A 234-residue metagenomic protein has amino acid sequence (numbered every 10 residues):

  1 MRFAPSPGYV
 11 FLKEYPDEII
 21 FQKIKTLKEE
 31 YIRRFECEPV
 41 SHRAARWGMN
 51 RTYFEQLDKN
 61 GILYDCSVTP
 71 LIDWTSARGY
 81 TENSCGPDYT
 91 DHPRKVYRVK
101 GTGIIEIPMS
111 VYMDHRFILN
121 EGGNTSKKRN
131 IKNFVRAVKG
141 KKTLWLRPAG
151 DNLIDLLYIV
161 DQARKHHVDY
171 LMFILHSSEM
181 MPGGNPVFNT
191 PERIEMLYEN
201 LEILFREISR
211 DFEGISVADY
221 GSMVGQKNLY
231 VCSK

Functional and structural regions predicted by a protein language model:
M1, I107-Y112, F173-M180: Short loop/turn segments at strand-loop or loop-helix junctions that form parts of catalytic or ligand-binding pockets
M1-A44, G48, M113: Metal-dependent polysaccharide deacetylase catalytic core of the NodB/CE4 family, i.e., the active-site-bearing domain
M1-F3, W74-R78, E179-G184: Flexible glycine/acidic-rich beta-alpha junction loops that bind and position SAM and/or redox cofactors in anaerobic
G8-I20, E38-A44, N83, K142-D151 (+1 more regions): The substrate-binding groove and active-site-proximal loops of carbohydrate-active enzymes, especially glycoside
E30, R34, Q56-N60, I203-E207 (+1 more regions): Alpha-helical structural signal in soluble globular domains
P39, G61, V168-Y170: A general structural motif
A44-R164: Active-site-adjacent pocket scaffolds in enzyme catalytic domains
N133-K234: C-terminal domain-boundary segment and adjacent tail
